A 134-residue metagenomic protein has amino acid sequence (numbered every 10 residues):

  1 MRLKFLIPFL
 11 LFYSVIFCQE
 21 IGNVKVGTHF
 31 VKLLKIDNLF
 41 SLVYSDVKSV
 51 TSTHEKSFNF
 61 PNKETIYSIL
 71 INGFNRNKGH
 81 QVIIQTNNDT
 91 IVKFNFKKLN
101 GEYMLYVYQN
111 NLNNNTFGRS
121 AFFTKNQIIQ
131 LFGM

Functional and structural regions predicted by a protein language model:
M1-I21: Bacterial Sec-dependent N-terminal signal peptides
C18-M134: Positively charged, low-complexity terminal tracts and the immediately adjacent first secondary-structure elements
